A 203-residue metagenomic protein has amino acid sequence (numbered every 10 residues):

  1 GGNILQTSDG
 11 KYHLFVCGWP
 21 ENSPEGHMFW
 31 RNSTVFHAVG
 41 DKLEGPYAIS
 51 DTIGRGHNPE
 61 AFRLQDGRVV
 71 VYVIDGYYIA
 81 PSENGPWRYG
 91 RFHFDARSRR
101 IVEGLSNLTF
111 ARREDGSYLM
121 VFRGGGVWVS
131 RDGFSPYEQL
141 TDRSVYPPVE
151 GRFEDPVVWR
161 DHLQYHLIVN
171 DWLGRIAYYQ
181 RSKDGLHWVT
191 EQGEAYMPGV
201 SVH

Functional and structural regions predicted by a protein language model:
G1-H203: Carbohydrate-active catalytic/glycan-binding domains of CAZyme proteins, especially the secreted or lumenal ectodomains
